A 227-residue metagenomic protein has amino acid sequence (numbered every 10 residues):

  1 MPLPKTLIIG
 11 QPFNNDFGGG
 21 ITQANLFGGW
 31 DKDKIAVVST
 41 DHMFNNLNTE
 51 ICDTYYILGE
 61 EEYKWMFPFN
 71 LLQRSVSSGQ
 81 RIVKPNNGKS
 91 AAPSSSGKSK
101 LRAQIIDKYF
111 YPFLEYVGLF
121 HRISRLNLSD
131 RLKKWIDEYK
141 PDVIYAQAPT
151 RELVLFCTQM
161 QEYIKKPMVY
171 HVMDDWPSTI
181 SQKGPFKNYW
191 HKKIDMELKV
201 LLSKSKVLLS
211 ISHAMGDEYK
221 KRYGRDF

Functional and structural regions predicted by a protein language model:
M1-G88, F227: N-terminal subdomain of nucleotide-sugar transferases
Q11-P12, P149, V172-D175: Histidine-centered beta-alpha loop that forms part of the nucleotide-sugar donor binding/catalytic region in diverse
G19, V38-T40, Q147, L208-S212: Replace "coordinates the UDP/GDP/TDP-sugar" with "coordinates nucleotide-activated sugar donors
L26, D130-K134, E152-L155, Q159-Y163 (+2 more regions): Membrane-proximal helix-turn-helix segments that form the acceptor-binding/catalytic region of lipid-linked
G79-V143: Conserved nucleotide-sugar donor-binding subdomain of glycosyltransferases
L132-L153, K166-V169: Short N-terminal targeting/anchoring amphipathic segment
I164-P167, S205-K206, G224-D226: A short helix->loop->beta-strand "cap" motif at the edges of active sites that frequently abuts
G216-F227: Helix-loop-beta element that forms the nucleotide-linked donor phosphate-binding surface in glycosyltransferases
